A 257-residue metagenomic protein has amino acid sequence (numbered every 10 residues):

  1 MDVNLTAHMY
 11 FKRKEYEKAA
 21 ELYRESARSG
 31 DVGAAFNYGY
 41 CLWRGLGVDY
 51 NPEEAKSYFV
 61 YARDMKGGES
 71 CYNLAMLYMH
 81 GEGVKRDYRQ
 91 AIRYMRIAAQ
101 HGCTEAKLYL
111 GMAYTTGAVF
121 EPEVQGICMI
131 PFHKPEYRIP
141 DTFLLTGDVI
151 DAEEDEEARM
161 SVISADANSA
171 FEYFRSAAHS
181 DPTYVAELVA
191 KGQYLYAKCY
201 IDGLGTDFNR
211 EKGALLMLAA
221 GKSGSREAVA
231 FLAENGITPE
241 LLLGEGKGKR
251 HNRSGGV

Functional and structural regions predicted by a protein language model:
D2-E25, S29, W43-R44: Alpha-helical segment of the N-proximal tetratricopeptide repeat
V3-M9, A35-R44, C71, A75-H80 (+5 more regions): Hydrophobic face of amphipathic alpha-helices that form TPR/SEL1-like repeat modules and related alpha-solenoid
E25-S26, Y61-A62, I97-A98, A177 (+2 more regions): Canonical positions in the second alpha-helix
S29-D31, R44-L46, M65-G68, H80-E82 (+6 more regions): Short helix-capping/linker turns of helical repeat alpha-solenoids
K222-V257: Terminal, low-structured helical/coil segments at or just beyond the last alpha-helical repeat
